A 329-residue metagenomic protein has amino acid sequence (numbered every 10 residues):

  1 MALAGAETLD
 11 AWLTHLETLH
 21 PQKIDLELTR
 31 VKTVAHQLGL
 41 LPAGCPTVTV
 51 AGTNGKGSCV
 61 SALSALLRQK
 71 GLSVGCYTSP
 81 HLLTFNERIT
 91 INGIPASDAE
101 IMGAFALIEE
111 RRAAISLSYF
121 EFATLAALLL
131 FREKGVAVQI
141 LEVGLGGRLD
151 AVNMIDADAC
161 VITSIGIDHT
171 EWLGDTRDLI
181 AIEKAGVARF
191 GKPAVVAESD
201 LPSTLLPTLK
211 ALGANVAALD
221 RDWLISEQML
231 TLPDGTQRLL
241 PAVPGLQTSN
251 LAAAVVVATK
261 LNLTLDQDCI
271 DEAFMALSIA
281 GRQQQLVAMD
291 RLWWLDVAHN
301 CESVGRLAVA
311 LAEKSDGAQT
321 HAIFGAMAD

Functional and structural regions predicted by a protein language model:
M1-G52, C59, A65-K70, Y77: Short functional linear segments
Q22-I24, L28, K32-A43, Q69-I155 (+2 more regions): ATP-dependent carboxylate-amine ligase catalytic core
H36, S64-Q69, L129, E133 (+3 more regions): Short, well-ordered alpha-helices that flank and scaffold nucleotide-derived cofactor binding pockets
L38-P42, L130, G186, T264 (+1 more regions): Glycine-rich helix-loop-beta junction characteristic of Rossmann-like nucleotide cofactor-binding loops
P46, E133, V138-L141, D150-V161 (+3 more regions): Nucleotide phosphate-binding/pyrophosphate-handling subdomain across enzymes that bind or process nucleotide phosphates
A62, I89, V152-M154, L173-D175 (+2 more regions): Short amphipathic alpha-helical segments
G75, P193-V195, H321-I323: A structural signal for isolated positions on well-ordered beta-strands in alpha/beta enzyme cores
I115, A137-E142, A157-R238, L251-D268: Acidic, Mg2+-coordinating active-site environments of NTP-dependent enzymes
